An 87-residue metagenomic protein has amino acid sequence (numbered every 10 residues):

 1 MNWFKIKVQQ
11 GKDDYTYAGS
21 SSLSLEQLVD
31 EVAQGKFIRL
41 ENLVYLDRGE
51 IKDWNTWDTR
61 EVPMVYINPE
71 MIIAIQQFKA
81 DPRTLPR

Functional and structural regions predicted by a protein language model:
M1-R87: Eukaryotic intrinsically disordered, low-complexity regulatory linkers and tails enriched in Ser/Thr/Pro
